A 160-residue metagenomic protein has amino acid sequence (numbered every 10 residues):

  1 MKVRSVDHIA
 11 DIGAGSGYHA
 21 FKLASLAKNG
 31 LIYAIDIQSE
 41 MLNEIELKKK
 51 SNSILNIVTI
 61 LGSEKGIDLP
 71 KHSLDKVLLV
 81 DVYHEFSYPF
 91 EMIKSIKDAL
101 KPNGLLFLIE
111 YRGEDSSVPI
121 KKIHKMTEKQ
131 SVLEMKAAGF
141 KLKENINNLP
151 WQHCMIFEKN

Functional and structural regions predicted by a protein language model:
D7, G30, G104: Glycine-centered, small-residue-biased loops immediately flanking beta-strands in adenine/cofactor-binding cores
A10-I67: Class I SAM-dependent methyltransferase SAM/SAH-binding core
A27-K28, F86-S87, L100-P102: Helix-to-beta-strand junctions that scaffold the AdoMet/dcAdoMet cofactor pocket in Class I SAM-dependent enzymes
I67-V77: A short acidic, Gly/Pro-enriched loop at the edge of an enzyme's catalytic core that lines a small-molecule cofactor
D75-P89: A short SAM/SAH-binding and catalytic strip from SAM-dependent methyltransferases
F90-L105: A short glycine-rich, Lys/Arg-flanked "PGG" loop and its adjoining helix->strand segment in the class I
F107-V132: Conserved class I S-adenosyl-L-methionine
A138, K143-N160: Core SAM-dependent methyltransferase catalytic element
